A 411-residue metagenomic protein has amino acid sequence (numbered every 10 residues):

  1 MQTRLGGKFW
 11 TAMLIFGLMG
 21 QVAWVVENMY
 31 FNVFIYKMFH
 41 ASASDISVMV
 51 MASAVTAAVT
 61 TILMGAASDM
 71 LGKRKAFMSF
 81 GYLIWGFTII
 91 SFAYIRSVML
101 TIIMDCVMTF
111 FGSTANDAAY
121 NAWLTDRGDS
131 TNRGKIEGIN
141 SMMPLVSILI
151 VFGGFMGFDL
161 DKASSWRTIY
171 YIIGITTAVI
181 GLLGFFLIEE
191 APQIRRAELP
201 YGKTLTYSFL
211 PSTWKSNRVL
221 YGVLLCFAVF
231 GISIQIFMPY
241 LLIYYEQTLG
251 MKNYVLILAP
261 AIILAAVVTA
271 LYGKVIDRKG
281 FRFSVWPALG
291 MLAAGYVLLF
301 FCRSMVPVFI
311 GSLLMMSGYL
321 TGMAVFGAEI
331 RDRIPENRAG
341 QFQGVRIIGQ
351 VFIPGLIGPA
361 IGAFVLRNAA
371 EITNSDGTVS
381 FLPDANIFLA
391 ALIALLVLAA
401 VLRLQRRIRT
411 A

Functional and structural regions predicted by a protein language model:
M1-G7, A191-L225: Juxtamembrane intracellular "pre-TM" segments in multi-pass secondary transporters
Q2-A54, V219-L249, V255: Helix-loop boundary and gating motifs at the non-cytosolic
T60-G72, V268-F281, L366: Helix-to-loop junctions at the C-terminal end of transmembrane segments in multipass secondary transporters
A76-S91, F283-L298: Structural signature of the two symmetry-related core transmembrane helices
T88, V98-A115, P307-T321: Hydrophobic core of transmembrane alpha-helices in multi-pass small-molecule transporters, especially MFS/SLC-type
G134-M156, G349-P359: Glycine-rich segments within core transmembrane alpha-helices of 12-TM secondary carriers
F158-I175, L366-A394: A membrane-interface helix-boundary motif in multi-pass transporters
A178-I188, L382-A411: Multi-pass alpha-helical transporter architecture, strongest for 12-TM Major Facilitator/SLC carriers used
